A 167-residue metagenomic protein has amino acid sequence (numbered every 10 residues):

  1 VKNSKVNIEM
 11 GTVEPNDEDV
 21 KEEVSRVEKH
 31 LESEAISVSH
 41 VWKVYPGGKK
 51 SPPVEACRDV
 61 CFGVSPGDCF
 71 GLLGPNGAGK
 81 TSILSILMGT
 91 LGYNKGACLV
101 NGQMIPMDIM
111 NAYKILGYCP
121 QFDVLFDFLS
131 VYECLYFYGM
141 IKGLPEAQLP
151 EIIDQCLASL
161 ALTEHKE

Functional and structural regions predicted by a protein language model:
D17-V44, P53: Conserved N-terminal strand/loop that marks the beginning of ABC ATPase nucleotide-binding domains
I36, K50, E55-C57, Y113: Conserved structural motif at the start of ABC-family nucleotide-binding domains
F70, T81-L91: Short, conserved post-Walker A segment of ABC-type ATPase nucleotide-binding domains
P75-G79: Walker A (P-loop) phosphate-binding loop of ABC-type ATPase nucleotide-binding domains
M88, G96-M107, N111-A112: Conserved ABC transporter NBD signature motif
Y136, M140, Q148-H165: Conserved ABC ATPase "signature" region
